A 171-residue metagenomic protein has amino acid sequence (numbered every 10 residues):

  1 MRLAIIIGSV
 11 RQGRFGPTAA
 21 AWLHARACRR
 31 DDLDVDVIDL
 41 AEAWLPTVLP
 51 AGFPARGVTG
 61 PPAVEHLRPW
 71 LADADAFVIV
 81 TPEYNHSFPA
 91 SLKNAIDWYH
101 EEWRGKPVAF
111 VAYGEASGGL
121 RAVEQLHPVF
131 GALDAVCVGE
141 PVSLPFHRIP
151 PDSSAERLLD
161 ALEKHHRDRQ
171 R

Functional and structural regions predicted by a protein language model:
M1-T81, S87-N94, Y99, S153-R171: N-terminal beta1-alpha1-beta2 submodule of the flavodoxin-like/Rossmannoid cofactor-binding fold
T81-P82, P107: Short, proline-centered helix/strand-breaking motifs
N85-H86, S117: Glycine-rich nucleotide phosphate-binding loop and flanking beta-alpha elements of Rossmann-like dinucleotide-binding
R104-F146, P151-S153: Short, glycine-/small-residue-rich phosphate/pyrophosphate-handling segment
